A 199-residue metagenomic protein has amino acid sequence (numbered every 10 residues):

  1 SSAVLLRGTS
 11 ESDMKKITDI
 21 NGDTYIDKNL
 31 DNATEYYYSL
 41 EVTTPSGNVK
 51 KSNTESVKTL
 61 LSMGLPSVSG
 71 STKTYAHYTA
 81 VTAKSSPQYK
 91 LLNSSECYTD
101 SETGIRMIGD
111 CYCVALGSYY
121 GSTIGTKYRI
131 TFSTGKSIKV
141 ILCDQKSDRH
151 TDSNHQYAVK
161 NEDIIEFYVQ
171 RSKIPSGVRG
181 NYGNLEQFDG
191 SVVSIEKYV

Functional and structural regions predicted by a protein language model:
S2-L5: Short beta-strand elements bearing conserved aromatic residues within extracellular beta-rich modules
R7-M14, P45, S133-G135: Change "in extracellular beta-sheet-rich domains … of secreted and cell-surface proteins" to "in beta-sheet-rich domains
K16-G22: Short beta-strand segments within Ig-like beta-sandwich modules, predominantly Fibronectin type-III
N21, T34, F132-T134: Short loop/turn positions at the edges of beta-strands in beta-sheet-rich folds
D27-K50: Beta-strand-rich modules
K51-T59: Terminal edge beta-strands and adjacent linker/stalk segments of extracellular immunoglobulin-superfamily beta-sandwich
L61-V199: Solvent-exposed, well-ordered loop and adjacent helix/strand elements within mature globular domains that form
